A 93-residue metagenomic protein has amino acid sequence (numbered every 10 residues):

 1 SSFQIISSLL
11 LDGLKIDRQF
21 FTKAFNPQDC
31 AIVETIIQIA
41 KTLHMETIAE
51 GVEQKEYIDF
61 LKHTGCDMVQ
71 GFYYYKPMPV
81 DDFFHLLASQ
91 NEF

Functional and structural regions predicted by a protein language model:
S1-F93: EAL-family c-di-GMP phosphodiesterase catalytic domain
